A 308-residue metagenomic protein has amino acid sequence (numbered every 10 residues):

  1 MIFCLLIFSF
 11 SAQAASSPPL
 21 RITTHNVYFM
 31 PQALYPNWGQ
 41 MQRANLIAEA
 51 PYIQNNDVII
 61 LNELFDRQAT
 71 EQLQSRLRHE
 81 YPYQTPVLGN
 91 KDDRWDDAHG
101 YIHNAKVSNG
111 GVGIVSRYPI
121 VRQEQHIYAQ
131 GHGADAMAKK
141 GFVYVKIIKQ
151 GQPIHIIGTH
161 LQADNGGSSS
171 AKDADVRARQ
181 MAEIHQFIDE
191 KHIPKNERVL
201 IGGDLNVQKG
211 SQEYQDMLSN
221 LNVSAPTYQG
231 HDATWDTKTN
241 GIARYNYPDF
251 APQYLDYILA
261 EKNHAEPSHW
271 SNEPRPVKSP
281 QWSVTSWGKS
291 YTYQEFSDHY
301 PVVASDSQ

Functional and structural regions predicted by a protein language model:
M1-S9: Bacterial N-terminal signal peptides
A12-H79, P86-A98, N109, A182-H185 (+2 more regions): N-terminal, active-site-proximal structural segment of metallo-dependent hydrolase catalytic domains
R21-T24, D57-N62, T85-P86, V112-I114 (+8 more regions): Structural recognition of the beta-strand scaffold that forms the well-ordered cores of secreted hydrolase catalytic
T24-A44, R94-W95, H99-N104, G131-M137 (+1 more regions): Acidic/histidine-rich helix-loop elements that form or flank divalent-metal/phosphate-binding sites at the catalytic
F29-P31, D66-A69, D164-G167, N206-Q212 (+1 more regions): Active-site environment of divalent metal-dependent phosphoester hydrolases
L64-Q162: Structured beta-strand-rich core segments of catalytic domains in phosphoester-bond hydrolases
G141-I157, D173-Q215: His/acidic metal-ligating clusters that form di-metal
D189-L200, L205-Q308: Metal-dependent phosphoester-hydrolase catalytic domains
